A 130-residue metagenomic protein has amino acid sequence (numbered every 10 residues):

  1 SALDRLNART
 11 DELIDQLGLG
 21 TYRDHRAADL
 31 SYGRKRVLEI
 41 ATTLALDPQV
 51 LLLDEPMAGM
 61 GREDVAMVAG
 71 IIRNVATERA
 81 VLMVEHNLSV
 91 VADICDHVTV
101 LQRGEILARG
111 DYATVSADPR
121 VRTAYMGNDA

Functional and structural regions predicted by a protein language model:
S1-A130: Glycine-rich phosphate-binding loops of nucleotide-dependent enzymes
